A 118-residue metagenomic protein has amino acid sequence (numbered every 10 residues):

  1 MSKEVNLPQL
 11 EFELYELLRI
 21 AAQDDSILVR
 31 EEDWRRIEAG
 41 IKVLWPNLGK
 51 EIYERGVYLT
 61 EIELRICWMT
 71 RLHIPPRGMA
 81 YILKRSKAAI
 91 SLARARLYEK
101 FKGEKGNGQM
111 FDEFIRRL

Functional and structural regions predicted by a protein language model:
M1-G40: General nucleic-acid-binding
V29-L118: Cytosolic nucleotide-binding catalytic cores of signal-transduction proteins
